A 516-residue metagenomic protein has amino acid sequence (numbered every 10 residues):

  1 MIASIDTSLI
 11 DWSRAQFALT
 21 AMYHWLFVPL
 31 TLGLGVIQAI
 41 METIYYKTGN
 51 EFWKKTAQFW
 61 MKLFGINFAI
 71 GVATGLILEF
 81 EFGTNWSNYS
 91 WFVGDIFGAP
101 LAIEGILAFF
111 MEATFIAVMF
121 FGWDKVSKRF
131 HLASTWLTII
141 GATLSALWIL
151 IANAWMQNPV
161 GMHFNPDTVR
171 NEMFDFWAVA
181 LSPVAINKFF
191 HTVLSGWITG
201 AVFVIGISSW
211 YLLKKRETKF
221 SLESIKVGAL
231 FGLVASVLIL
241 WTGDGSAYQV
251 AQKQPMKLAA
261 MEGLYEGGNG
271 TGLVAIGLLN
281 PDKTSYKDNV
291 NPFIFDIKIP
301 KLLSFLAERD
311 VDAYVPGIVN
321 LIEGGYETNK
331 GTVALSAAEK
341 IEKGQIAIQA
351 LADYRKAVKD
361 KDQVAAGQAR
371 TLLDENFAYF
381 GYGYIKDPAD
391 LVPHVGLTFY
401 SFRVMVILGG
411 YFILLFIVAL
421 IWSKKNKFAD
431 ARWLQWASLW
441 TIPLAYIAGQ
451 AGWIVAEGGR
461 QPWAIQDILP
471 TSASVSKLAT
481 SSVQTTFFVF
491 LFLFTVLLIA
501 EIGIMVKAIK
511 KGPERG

Functional and structural regions predicted by a protein language model:
M1-M22, G49-T56, F80-A102, A154-F190 (+5 more regions): Membrane-interface interhelical loops and short amphipathic "cap" helices that link adjacent transmembrane segments
I2-K47, K55-F59, F64-G71: N-terminal signal-anchor module of multipass membrane proteins
T48-I66, F92-G98, A102, G122-I140 (+2 more regions): Membrane-interfacial loop-to-helix junctions in multi-pass inner-membrane proteins
G65-T74, W136-M156, G232-G243, A357-V358 (+1 more regions): Hydrophobic alpha-helical membrane-insertion segments
N67-L137, A154, G458-P462: Membrane-interface helix-loop-helix modules in multi-pass inner-membrane proteins
A117-K125, F130-W136, L147-M156, M173-F176 (+1 more regions): Internal alpha-helical transmembrane segments
A152, V234-E342: Aromatic-rich transmembrane-lumenal/periplasmic boundary elements in polytopic membrane proteins
D390-W453, Q484-A508: C-terminal substrate/ligand-recognition segments
